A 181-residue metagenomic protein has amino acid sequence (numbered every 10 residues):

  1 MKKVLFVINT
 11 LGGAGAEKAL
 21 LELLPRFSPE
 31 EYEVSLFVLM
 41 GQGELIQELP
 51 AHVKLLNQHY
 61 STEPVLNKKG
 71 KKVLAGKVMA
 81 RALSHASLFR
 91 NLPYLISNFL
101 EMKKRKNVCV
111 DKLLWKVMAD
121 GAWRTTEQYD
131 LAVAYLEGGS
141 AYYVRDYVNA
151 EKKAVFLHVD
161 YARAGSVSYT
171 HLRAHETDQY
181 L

Functional and structural regions predicted by a protein language model:
K2-G13, E22, V38-M40: Nucleotide-activated donor-dependent transferases that construct or modify glycoconjugates
L5, E33-S35, A154: A structural signal for isolated positions on well-ordered beta-strands in alpha/beta enzyme cores
A16-F27, G41-L45: Short amphipathic alpha-helix
E31-K106: N-terminal strand-loop element at the rim of the active site of nucleotide-sugar-dependent glycosyltransferases
D120-E137: Short N-terminal targeting/anchoring amphipathic segment
G139-Y142, A150-V167: A short, histidine- and acid-enriched strand-loop-helix "catalytic/donor-clamping" loop that lines the nucleotide-sugar
T170-T177: Conserved small/polar residues in nucleotide/adenosyl-binding loops
